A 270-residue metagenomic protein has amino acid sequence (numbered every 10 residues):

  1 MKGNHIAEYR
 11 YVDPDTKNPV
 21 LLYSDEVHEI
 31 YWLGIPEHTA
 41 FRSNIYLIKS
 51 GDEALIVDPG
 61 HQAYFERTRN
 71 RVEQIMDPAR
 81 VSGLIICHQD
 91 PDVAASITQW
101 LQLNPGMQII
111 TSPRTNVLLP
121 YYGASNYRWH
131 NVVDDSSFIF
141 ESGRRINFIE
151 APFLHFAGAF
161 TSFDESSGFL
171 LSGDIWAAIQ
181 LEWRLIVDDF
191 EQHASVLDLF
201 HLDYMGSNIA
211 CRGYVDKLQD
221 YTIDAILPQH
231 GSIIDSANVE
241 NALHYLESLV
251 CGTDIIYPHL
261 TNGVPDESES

Functional and structural regions predicted by a protein language model:
G3-Y9, D15-T16, D25, Q108-A159 (+1 more regions): Metallo-beta-lactamase
K17-E73, T161-S172: Conserved beta-strand hairpin/beta-sheet module of binuclear metal-dependent hydrolase folds, prominently
W32-E37, G60-Q62, I85-H88, I146-P152 (+1 more regions): Short, flexible loop segments at the rims of nucleotide/cofactor-binding pockets, characterized by
V57-P59, V81-Q89, I109-P113, L170-D174 (+2 more regions): Active-site neighborhood of phospho(di)ester-bond hydrolases with catalytic His/Asp-centered motifs
H61-Q62, P91, A177, I233: Short, glycine/acidic-enriched loop or turn micro-motifs at the edges of active sites
Y64-I110: Active-site metal-binding motif and surrounding structural segment of the metallo-beta-lactamase
P152-A237, E247-V250: Metallo-beta-lactamase
H230-S270: Binuclear metal-ion centers of metallo-dependent hydrolases, dominated by the metallo-beta-lactamase
